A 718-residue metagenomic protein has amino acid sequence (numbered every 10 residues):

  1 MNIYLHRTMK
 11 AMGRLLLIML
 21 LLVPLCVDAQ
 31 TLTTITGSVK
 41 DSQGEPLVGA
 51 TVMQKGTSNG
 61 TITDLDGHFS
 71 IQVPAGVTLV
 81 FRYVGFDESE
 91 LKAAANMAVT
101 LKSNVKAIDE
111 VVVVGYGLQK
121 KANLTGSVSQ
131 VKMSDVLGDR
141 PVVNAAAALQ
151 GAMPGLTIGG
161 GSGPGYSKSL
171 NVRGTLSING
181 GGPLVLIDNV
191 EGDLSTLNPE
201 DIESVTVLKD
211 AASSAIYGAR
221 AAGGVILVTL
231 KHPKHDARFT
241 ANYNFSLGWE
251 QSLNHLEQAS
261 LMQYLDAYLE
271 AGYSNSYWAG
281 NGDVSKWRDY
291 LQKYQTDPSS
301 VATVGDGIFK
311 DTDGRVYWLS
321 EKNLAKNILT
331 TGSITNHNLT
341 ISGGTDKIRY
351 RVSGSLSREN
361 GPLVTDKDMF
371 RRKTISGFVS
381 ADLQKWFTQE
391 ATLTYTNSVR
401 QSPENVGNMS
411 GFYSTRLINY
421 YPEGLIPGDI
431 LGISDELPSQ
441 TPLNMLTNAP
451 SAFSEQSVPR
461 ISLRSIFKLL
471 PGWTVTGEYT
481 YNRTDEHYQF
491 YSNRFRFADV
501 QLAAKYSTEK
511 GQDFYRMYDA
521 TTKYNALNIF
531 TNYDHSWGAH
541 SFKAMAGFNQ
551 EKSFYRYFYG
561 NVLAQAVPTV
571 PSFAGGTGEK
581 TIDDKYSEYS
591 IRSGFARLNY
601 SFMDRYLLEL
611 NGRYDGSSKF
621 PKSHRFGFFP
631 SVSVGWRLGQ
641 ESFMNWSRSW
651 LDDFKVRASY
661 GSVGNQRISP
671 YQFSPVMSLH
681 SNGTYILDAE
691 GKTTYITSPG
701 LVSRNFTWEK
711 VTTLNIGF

Functional and structural regions predicted by a protein language model:
M1-S376, T388-E390, W708: Short, small/polar-rich motifs associated with maturation and membrane association, primarily at protein termini
L65-G67, I71-Q72, L79, E88-S89 (+15 more regions): Short, charged/polar low-complexity linear motifs in solvent-exposed/disordered segments
F86-E88, P141-A147, G272-Y290, D311-T335 (+6 more regions): Charged, low-complexity, helix/coiled-coil-prone segments
D139, A145, Q150, G159 (+6 more regions): Localized chelating/binding microdomains that coordinate divalent metal ions or stabilize phosphate-bearing
S169-R173, L363-V364, S402-P403, Y488 (+1 more regions): Short secondary-structure transition/capping segments
G182, F378-F387, T392-N397, D435-S492 (+1 more regions): Extracellular/periplasmic, surface-exposed regions of secreted and cell-surface proteins
I202, G354-R358, R494-T508: A short glycine/small-residue-enriched secondary-structure motif
L253-V304, T396-E436, Y488-V500, Y559 (+1 more regions): A surface-exposed, glycine/aromatic-enriched loop/edge motif typical of exported proteins
